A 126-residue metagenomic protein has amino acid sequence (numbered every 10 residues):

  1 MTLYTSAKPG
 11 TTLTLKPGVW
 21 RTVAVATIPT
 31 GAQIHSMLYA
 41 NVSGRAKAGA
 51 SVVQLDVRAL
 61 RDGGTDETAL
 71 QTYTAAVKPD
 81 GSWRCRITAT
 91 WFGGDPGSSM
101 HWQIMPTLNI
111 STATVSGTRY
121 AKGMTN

Functional and structural regions predicted by a protein language model:
M1-N126: Extracellular jelly-roll beta-sandwich "head" domains, especially the C-terminal globular C1q domain
